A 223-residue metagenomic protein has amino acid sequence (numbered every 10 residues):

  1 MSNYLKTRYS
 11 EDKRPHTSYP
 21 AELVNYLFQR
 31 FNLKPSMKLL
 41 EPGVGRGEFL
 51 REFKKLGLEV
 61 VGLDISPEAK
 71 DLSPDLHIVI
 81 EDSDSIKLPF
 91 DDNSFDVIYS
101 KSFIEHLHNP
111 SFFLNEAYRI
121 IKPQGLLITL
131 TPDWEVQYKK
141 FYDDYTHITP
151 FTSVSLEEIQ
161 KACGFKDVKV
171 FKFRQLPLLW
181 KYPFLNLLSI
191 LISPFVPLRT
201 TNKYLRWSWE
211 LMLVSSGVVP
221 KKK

Functional and structural regions predicted by a protein language model:
M1-D91, V97-K101, S111-L114, F173 (+1 more regions): Conserved N-terminal segment of class I S-adenosyl-L-methionine
V60, L127-I128: A short hydrophobic/small-residue beta-strand
S102-H106: A short His-aromatic
L107-F112, K139: Short N-terminal helix/helix-N-cap motif within the alpha/beta-hydrolase-1
S111-P123: A short glycine-rich, Lys/Arg-flanked "PGG" loop and its adjoining helix->strand segment in the class I
I128, E158, K169-K223: A C-terminal cap/extension of S-adenosyl-L-methionine-dependent methyltransferases that defines the acceptor-substrate
I128-T149: Short, glycine-/aromatic-enriched active-site segment of Class I SAM-dependent methyltransferases
I148-C163: Short alpha-helix
